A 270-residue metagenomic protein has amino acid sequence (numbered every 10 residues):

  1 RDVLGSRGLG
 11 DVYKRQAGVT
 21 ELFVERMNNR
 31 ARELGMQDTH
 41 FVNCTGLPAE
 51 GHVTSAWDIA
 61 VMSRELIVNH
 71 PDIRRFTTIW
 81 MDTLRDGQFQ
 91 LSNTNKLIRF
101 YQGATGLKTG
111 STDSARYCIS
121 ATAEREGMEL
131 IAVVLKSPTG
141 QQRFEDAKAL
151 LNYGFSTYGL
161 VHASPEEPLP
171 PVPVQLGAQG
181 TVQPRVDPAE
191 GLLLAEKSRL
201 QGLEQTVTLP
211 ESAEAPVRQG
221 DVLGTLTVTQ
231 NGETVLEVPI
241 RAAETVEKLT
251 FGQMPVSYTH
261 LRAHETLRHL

Functional and structural regions predicted by a protein language model:
R1-Y13, H260-L270: Single conserved hydrophobic/aromatic residue that forms the stacking wall/gate of nucleotide- or nucleobase-binding
L4-L9, T45, T109, E126: Short glycine-rich loop/turn motifs that provide flexible caps or phosphate-binding loops at active sites
D11-M27, I59-M62, A132, L226: Alpha-helical scaffold elements that line and support the substrate/ligand-binding pocket of soluble hydrolases
K14-Q16, C44-E50: Conserved short loop/turn motifs at secondary-structure junctions
R15, R30, I79: Short acidic/histidine-centered micro-motifs embedded in hydrophobic/aromatic stretches that mark compact functional
T20-H40: Short, charged, amphipathic alpha-helices and their helix-cap/turn boundaries
M36-H40, P48-R262: Domain-terminus/edge residues, biased toward the C-terminal soluble/receptor-binding domains of extracytoplasmic
